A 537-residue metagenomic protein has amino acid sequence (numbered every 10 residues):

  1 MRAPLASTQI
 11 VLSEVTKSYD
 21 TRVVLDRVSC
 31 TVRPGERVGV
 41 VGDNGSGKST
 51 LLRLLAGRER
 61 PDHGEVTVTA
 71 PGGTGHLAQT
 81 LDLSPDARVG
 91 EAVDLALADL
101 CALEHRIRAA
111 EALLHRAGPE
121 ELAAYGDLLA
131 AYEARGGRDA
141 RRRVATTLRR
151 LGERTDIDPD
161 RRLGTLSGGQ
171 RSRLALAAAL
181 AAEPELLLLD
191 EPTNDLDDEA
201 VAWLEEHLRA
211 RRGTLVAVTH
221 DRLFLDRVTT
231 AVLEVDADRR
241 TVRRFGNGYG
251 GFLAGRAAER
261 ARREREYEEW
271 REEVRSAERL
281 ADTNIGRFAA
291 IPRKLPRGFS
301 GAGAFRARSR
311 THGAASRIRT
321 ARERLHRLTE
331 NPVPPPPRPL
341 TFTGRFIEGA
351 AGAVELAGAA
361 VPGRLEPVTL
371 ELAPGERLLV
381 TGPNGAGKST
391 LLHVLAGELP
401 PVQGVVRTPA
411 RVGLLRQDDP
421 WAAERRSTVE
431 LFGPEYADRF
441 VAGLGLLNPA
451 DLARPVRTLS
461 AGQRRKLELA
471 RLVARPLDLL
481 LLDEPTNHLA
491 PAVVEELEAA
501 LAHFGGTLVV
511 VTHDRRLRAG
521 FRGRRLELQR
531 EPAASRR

Functional and structural regions predicted by a protein language model:
M1-R265, E348-R537: ABC ATP-binding cassette signature C-motif
A3, L122-T146, R262-E366: Flexible nucleotide-interacting loop at or near the entrance of a catalytic core
